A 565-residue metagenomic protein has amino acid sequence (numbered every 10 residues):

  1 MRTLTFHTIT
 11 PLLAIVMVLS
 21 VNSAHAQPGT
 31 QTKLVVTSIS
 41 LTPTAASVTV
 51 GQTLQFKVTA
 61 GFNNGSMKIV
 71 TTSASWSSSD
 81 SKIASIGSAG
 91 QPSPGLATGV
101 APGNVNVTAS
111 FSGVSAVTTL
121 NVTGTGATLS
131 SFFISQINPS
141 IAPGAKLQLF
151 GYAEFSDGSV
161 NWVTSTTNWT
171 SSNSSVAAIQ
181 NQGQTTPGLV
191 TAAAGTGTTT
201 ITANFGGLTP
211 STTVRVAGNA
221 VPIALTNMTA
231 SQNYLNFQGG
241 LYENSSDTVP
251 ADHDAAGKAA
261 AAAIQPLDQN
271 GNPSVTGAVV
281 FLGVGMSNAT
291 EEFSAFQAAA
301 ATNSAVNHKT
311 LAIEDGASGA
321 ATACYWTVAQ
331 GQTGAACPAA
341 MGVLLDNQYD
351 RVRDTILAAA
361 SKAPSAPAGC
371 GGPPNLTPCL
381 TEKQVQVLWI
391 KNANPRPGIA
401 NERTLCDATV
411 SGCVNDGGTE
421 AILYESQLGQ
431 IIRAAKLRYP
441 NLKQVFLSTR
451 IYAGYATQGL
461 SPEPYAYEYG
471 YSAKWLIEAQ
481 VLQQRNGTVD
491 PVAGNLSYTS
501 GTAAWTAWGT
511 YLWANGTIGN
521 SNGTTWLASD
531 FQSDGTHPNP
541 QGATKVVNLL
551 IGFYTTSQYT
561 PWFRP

Functional and structural regions predicted by a protein language model:
M1-L12: Bacterial N-terminal signal peptides that target proteins for export
T10-S20: Bacterial N-terminal signal peptides
H25-G218: Extracytoplasmic soluble-region selector
F150, E291, A295-A298, T419 (+6 more regions): Extracytoplasmic/secreted proteins, especially bacterial periplasmic and envelope-associated proteins
Y234-A256, V275-G418: Conserved SGNH/GDSL esterase-like catalytic core that processes O-acyl groups on lipids and polysaccharides
Q297-A301, A305, A393, R433-P440 (+2 more regions): Sec-exported extracytoplasmic/periplasmic mature domains
L388, I422-A479: Flexible, glycine-rich surface segments
Y452-P565: Catalytic His-Asp segment of secreted/periplasmic serine-dependent ester chemistry enzymes
